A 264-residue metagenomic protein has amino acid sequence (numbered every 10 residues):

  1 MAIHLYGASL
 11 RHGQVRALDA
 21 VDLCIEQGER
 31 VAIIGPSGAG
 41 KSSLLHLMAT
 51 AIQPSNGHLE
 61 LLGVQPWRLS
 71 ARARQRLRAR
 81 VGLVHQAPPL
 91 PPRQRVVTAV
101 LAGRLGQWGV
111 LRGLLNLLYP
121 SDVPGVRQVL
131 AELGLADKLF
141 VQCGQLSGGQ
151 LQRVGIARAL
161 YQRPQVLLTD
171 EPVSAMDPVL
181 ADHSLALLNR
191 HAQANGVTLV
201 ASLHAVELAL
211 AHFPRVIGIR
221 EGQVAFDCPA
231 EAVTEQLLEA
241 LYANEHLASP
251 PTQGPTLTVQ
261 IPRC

Functional and structural regions predicted by a protein language model:
A49: Helix-to-loop junction immediately C-terminal to a conserved catalytic motif
G57-Q65, L77: Conserved ABC transporter NBD signature motif
G113-D137: Conserved ABC ATPase "signature" region
Q142-L146, Q150: Conserved ABC ATPase signature
L167-D170: Catalytic Walker B motif of ABC-type/P-loop ATPase nucleotide-binding domains
L203-H204: H-loop/switch region of ABC-family ATPase nucleotide-binding domains
